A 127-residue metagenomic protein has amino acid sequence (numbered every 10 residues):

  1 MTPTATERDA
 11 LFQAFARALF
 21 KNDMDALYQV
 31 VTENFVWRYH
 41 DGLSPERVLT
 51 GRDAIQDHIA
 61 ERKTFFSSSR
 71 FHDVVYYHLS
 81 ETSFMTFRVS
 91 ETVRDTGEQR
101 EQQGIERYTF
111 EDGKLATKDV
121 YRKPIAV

Functional and structural regions predicted by a protein language model:
M1-N34: Short, low-complexity N-terminal intrinsically disordered segments enriched in polar/charged residues
T2-P3, E7, L49, Q56-V127: A beta-strand edge to alpha-helix "cap/lid" segment located at domain peripheries
L11, M24-D25, L43, V75 (+1 more regions): Intrinsic disorder/low-complexity detector
A26, D53-A54: An acidic, carboxylate-rich microenvironment
V36-T50, K63: A short gly/proline-enriched turn/hairpin at secondary-structure junctions
